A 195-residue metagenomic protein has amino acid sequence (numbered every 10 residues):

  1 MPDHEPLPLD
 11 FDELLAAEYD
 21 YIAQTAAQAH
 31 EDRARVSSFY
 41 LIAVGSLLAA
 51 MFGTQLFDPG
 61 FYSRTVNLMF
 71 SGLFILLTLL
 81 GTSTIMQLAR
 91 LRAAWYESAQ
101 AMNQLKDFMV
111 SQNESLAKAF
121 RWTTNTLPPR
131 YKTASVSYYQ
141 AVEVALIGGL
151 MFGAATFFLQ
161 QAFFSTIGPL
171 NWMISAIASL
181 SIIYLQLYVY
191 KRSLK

Functional and structural regions predicted by a protein language model:
P2-D3, L194-K195: Short, charged juxtamembrane terminal tails flanking transmembrane helices
D3-E13, Y96-T133: Solvent-exposed, non-transmembrane helices and loops of integral membrane proteins
Y19-E31, P129-T133: Cytosolic juxtamembrane amphipathic/interface segments immediately preceding and feeding into a transmembrane helix
A23, G72-L79, S83, M102-N113: Membrane-associated alpha-helix detector
E31-L91, A134-L194: Alpha-helical transmembrane segments and their immediate juxtamembrane boundary regions in integral membrane proteins
